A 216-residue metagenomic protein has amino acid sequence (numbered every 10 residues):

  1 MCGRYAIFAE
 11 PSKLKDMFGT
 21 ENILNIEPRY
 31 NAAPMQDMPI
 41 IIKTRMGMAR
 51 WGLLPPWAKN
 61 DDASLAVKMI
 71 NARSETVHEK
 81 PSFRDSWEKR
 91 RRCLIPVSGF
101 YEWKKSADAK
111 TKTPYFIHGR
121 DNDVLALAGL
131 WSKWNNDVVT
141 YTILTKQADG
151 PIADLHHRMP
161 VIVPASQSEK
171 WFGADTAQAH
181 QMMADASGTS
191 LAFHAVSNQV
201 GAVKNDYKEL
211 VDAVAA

Functional and structural regions predicted by a protein language model:
M1-A216: Short linear sequence motif anchored by a di-proline
